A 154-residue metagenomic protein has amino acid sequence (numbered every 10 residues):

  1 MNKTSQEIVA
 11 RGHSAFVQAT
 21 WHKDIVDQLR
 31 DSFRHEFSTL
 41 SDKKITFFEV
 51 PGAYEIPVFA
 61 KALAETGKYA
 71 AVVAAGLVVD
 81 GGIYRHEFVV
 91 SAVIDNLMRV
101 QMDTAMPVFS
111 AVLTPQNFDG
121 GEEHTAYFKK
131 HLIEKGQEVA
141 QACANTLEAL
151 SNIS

Functional and structural regions predicted by a protein language model:
S5-F47: Glycine-rich phosphate/diphosphate-binding loop of Rossmann-like nucleotide-binding domains
T20-W21, V50, G76-V78, L113-N117: Short, ordered loop/turn segments at secondary-structure junctions
D24, Q28, S32, P51-E55 (+3 more regions): Conserved active-site and cofactor/substrate-binding residues in soluble primary-metabolism enzymes
D27-Q28, P57-A60, I83-E87, G120-H124: Short, well-ordered secondary-structure micro-motifs
S38-G67: Active-site rim loops that border cofactor/substrate pockets in soluble metabolic enzymes
F47, A70-A75, P107-T114: Short beta-strand segments at enzyme active-site cores
F59-L97: Glycine-rich phosphate-binding loop
S91-S154: C-terminal binding/interaction regions
